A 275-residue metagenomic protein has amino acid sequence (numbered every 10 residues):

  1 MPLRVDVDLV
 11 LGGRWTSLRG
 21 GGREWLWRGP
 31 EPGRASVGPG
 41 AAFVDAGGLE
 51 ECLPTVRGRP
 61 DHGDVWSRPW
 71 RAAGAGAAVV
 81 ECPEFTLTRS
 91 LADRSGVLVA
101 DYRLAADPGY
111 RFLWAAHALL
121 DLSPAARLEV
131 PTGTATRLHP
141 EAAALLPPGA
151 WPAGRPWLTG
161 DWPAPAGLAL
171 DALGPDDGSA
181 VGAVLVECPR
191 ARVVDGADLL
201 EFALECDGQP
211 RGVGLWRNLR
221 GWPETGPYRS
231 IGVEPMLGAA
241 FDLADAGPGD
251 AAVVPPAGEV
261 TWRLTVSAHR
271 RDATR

Functional and structural regions predicted by a protein language model:
L3-H62, G212, L219-R220, P235: Acidic-aromatic substrate-binding/catalytic surfaces of carbohydrate-active enzymes
V5-L9, V80-P124: Acidic, contiguous internal or C-terminal segments within carbohydrate-active enzymes that form a structured patch used
V5-V7, V99-Y102, A252-R270: Short Pro-Gly-centered flexible turn/kink motifs
R57-S95: Extended, loop-rich substrate-binding clefts of extracytoplasmic carbohydrate-active enzymes
A106-Y110, A180, R270: Short, acidic/polar linear motifs in exposed loop/turn regions
A125-G208: Active-site/ligand-binding surface loops and adjacent short beta/alpha elements that line catalytic pockets across
V193-A240: Glycine-rich active-site loops that engage anionic ligands at enzyme catalytic sites
V233-E234, G238-V253: A conserved acidic, glycine/proline-rich C-terminal tail/linker
